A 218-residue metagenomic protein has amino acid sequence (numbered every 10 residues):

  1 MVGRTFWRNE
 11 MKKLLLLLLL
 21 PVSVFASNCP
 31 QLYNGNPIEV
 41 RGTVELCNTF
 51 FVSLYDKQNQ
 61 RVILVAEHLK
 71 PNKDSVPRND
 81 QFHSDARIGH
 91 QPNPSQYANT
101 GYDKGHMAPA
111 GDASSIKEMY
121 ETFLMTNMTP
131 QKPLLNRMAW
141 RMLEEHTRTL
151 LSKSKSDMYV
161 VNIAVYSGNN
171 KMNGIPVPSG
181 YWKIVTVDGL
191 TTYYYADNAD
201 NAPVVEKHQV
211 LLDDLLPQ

Functional and structural regions predicted by a protein language model:
M1-E10: Short, Lys/Arg-enriched N-terminal segments with co-localized hydrophobic residues within the first ~10-30 amino acids
L14-S23: Sec-dependent N-terminal signal peptides
V24-N28: Boundary at the C-terminal end of the N-terminal hydrophobic targeting segment
Q31-Y33: Membrane-embedded alpha-helical bundles that constitute the cytochrome b-like, heme-associated redox core of multi-pass
R41-T43, T49-Y55, N173, G180-T186: Short, surface-exposed beta-strand/loop micro-motifs that present aromatic residues
E45-D103: Short, His- and charge-rich active-site/binding loops that engage polyanionic ligands
A86-Q218: Domain-level detector of nuclease and nuclease-like folds in predominantly extracellular/periplasmic contexts
